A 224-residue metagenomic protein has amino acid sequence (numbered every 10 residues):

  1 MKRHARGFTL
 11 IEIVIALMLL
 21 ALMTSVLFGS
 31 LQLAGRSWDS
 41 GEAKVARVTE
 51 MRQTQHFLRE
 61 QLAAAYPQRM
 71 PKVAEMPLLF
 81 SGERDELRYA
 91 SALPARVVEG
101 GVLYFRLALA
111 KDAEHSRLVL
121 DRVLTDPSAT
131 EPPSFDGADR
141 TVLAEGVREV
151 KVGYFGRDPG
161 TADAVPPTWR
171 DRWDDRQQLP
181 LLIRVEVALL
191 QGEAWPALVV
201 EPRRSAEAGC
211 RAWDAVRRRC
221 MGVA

Functional and structural regions predicted by a protein language model:
K2-L31: N-terminal single-pass transmembrane signal-anchor helix
A16, A129-P133, T161-A164: Short helix-coil transition/hinge motifs at the ends and kinks of transmembrane helices, capturing the brief
L19, E50, D139: Conserved acidic
V26, S30-P133, V223: Extracytoplasmic beta-strand-rich oligomerization domains located immediately C-terminal to a leader/signal peptide
V97-E99, F135-D139, D175-L179: A generic structural micro-feature
L103-F105, D139-T141, A194-L198: Short beta-strand segments
A138-R148: Local beta-strand/beta-hairpin segments that build beta-sheet-rich folds
R148-E149, Y154-A224: Short linear sequence signals and composition-biased patches located at protein termini or domain-edge surfaces
